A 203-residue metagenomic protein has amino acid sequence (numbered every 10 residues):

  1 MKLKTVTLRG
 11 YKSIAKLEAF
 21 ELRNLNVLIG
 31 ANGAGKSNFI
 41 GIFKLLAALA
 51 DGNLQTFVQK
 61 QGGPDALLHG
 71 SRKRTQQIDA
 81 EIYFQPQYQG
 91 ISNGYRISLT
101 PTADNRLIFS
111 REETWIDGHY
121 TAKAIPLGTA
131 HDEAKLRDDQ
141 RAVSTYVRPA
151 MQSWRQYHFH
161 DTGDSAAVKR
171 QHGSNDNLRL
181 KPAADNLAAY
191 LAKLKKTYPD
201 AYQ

Functional and structural regions predicted by a protein language model:
M1-Q77: Pre-Walker A-like glycine/lysine-rich segment at the N-terminus of P-loop NTPase domains
K12, N26-L28, P86-G90, A103: Residues that cap or initiate secondary-structure elements
A15, T75-D79, S92-G94, A142: Short beta-strand-initiation
F20, F39, F43, F57 (+4 more regions): Phenylalanine-focused residue identity feature
H69-D79, R179-L187: Short, charged low-complexity intrinsically disordered segments located at boundaries of structured domains
H69-S71, P86, V143: Residues embedded in well-ordered secondary-structure elements
D79-Q87: Short beta-strand segments that buttress and anchor functional surface loops
Y88-Q203: Electropositive, glycine-dotted interaction segments that contact anionic polymers or phosphate-rich ligands
